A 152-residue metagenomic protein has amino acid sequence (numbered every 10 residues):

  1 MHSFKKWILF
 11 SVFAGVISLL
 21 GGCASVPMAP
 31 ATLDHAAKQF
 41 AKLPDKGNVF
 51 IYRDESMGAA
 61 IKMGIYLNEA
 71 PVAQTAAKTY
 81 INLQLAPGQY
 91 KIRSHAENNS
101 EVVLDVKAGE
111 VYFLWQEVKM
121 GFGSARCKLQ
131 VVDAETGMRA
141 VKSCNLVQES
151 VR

Functional and structural regions predicted by a protein language model:
M1-A24: Sec-dependent bacterial lipoprotein signal peptides
C23-R152: Short loop/turn and low-complexity linker motifs enriched in small/turn-promoting residues
